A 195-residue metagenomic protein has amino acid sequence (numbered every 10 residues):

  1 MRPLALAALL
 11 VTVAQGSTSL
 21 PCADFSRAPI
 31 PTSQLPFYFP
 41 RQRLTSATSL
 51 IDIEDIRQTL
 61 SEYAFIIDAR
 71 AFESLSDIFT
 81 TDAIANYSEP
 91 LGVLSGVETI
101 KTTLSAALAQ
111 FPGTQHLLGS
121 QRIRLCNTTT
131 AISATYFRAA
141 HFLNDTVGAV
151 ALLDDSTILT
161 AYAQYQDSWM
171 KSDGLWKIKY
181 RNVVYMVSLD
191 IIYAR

Functional and structural regions predicted by a protein language model:
M1-S17: Fungal secretory targeting signals
G16-F65, A69, E73, D77 (+1 more regions): Short, low-complexity N-terminal intrinsically disordered segments enriched in polar/charged residues
L20-D24, A28-P29, S33-P36, T130-A134 (+1 more regions): Short beta-strand edge/turn micro-motifs at domain boundaries
Q42, P112, Y185: Contiguous, function-dense segments enriched for cysteine-driven chemistry and partner/ligand-binding capacity
E54, F111-T114, I158-T160: Transmembrane beta-barrel outer-membrane domains
L60, L118-S120, Y162-Q166: Extracellular structured ligand-interaction cores
F72-L143: A solvent-exposed, acidic/Ser-Thr-rich amphipathic alpha-helical stretch
T146-D155: Short, surface-exposed loop/helix-turn segments at secondary-structure junctions that function as lids/hinges flanking
